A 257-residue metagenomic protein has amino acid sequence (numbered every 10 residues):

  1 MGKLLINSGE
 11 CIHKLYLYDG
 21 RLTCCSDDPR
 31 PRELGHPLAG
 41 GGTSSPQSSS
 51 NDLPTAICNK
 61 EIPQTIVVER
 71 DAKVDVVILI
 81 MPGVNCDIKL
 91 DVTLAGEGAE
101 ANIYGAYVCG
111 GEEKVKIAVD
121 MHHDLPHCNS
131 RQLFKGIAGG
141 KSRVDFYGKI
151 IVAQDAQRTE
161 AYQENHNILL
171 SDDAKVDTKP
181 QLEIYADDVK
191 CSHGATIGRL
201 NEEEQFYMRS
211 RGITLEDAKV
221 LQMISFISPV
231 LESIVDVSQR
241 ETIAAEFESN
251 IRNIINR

Functional and structural regions predicted by a protein language model:
M1-D28, D52, A56-F206, S210-I213 (+2 more regions): Conserved beta-strand/loop scaffold segments within soluble protein domains that form the structured core and edges
R30-P46, T55: Short Gly/Ser/Thr- and charged-rich N-terminal loops/segments that act as flexible capping/hinge elements
Y207-S228: Extended amphipathic alpha-helical segments enriched in small hydrophobics
